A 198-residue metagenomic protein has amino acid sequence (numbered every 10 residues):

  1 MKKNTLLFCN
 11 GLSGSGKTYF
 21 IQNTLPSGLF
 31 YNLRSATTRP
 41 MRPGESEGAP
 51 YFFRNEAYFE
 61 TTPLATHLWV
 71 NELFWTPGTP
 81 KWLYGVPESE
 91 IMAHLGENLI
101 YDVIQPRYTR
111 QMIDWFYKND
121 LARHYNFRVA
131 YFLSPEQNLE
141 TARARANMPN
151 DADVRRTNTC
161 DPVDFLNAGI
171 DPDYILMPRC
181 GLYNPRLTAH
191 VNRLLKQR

Functional and structural regions predicted by a protein language model:
C9: Hydrophobic anchor at the beta1->P-loop junction of P-loop NTPases
L12: P-loop (Walker A) phosphate-binding loop of NTP-binding proteins
S15: ATP-binding Walker
T18: Walker A/P-loop
P26-R34: Post-Walker A helix-loop "phosphate-sensing" segment adjacent to the P-loop in P-loop NTPases
T37-Y108: ATP-dependent small-molecule kinase phosphotransfer cores that center on conserved nucleotide phosphate-binding segments
Y101-P106, D120-A146: Conserved phosphate-donor/acceptor-positioning beta-strand/loop module used by diverse small-molecule
P135-L139, A144-Q197: Small-molecule kinase domains that catalyze NTP-dependent phosphoryl transfer to phosphate-bearing small molecules
